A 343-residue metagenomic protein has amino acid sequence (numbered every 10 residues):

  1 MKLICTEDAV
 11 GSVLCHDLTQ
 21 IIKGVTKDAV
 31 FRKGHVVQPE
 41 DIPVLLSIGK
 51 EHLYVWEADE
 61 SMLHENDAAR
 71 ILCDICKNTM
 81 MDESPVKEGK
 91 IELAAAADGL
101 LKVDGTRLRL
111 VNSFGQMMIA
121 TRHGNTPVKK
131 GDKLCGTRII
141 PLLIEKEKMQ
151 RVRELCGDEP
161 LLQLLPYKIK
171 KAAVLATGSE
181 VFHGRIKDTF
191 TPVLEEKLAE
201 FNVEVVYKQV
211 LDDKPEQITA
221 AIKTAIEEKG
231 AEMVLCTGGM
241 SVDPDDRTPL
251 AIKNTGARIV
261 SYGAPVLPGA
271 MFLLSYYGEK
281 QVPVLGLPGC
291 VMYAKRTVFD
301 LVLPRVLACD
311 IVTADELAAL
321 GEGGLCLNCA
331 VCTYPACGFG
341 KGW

Functional and structural regions predicted by a protein language model:
M1-E88: Short, low-complexity N-terminal leaders and the immediately following helix N-cap/first helix
E7-G11, A29, E83-V86, T126-V128 (+4 more regions): Solvent-exposed alpha-helices and their adjacent loops that cap or buttress functional pockets in soluble metabolic
A29, P85, L100-I119, T126-K129 (+1 more regions): C-terminal terminal segments
R32, Q38, P43, H123 (+2 more regions): Residue-level recognition of short, solvent-exposed, well-ordered loop/turn junctions that link secondary-structure
V55-W56, M81-V86, I144-K146, E204-K208 (+1 more regions): Flexible, glycine/charged-enriched surface loops at secondary-structure junctions
D59-Y167: Extended, charged alpha/beta regions that create polyanion-binding interfaces
D158-D213, Q217: Glycine-rich phosphate/diphosphate-binding loop of Rossmann-like nucleotide-binding domains
S179, V206-F339: Short glycine/threonine-rich loop/turn motifs
